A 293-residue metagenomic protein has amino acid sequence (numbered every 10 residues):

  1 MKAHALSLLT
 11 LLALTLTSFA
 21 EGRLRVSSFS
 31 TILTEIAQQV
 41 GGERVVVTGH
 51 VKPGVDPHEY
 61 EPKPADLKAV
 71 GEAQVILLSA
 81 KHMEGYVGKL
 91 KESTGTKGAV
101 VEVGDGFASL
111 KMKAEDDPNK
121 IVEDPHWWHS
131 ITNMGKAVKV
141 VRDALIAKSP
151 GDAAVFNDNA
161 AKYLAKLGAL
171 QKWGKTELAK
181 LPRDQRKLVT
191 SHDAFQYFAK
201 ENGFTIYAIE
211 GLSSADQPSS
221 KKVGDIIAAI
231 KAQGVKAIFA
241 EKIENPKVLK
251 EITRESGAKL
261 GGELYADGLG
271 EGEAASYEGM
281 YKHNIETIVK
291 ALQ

Functional and structural regions predicted by a protein language model:
M1-A5: Positively charged n-region of N-terminal signal peptides that target proteins for export
S7-T17: Bacterial N-terminal signal peptides
A20-Q293: Extracytoplasmic metal-acquisition and chelation regions
